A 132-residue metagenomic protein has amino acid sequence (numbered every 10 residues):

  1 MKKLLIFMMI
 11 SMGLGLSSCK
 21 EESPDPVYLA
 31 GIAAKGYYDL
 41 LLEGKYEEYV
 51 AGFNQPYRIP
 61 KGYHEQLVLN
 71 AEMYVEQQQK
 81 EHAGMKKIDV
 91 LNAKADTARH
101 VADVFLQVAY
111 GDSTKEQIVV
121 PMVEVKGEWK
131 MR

Functional and structural regions predicted by a protein language model:
M1-S17: Sec-dependent bacterial lipoprotein signal peptides
L4, S18-E43: Short, low-complexity N-terminal intrinsically disordered segments enriched in polar/charged residues
A30-A34, K45, Y49, L67-A71: Stable alpha-helical elements in mature extracytoplasmic
G44-I59: Short, well-ordered alpha-helical segments enriched in acidic and aromatic residues
P60-E65: Boundary/linker segments of alpha-helical solenoid repeat arrays
V68-K115: Surface-exposed, charged secondary-structure patches
K115-R132: Short beta-strand edge/turn micro-motifs at domain boundaries
